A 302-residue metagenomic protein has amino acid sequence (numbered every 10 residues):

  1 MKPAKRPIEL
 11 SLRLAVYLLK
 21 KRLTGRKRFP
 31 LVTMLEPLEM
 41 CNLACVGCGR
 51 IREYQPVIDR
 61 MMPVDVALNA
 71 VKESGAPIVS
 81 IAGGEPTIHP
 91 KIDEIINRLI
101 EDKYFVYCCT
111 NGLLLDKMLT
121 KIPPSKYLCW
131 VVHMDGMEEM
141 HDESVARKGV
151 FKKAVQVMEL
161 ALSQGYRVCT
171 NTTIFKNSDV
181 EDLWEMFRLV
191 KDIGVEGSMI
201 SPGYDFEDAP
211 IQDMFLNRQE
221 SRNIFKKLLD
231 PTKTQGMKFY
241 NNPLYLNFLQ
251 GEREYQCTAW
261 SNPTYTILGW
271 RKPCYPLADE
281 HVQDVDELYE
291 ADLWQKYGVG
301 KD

Functional and structural regions predicted by a protein language model:
K2-K121, S125-K126: Conserved alpha-helical substructure of the radical SAM core
L31-E36, Y240-Y245, L288-G300: Short, intrinsically disordered, charge-biased short linear motifs at domain edges
L38-C41, Q250, I267, V299-G300: Residue-level signal for mature regions of secreted extracellular proteins and peptides
L68, D93-N97, L119-I122, V155-M158 (+3 more regions): Short amphipathic alpha-helical segments and helix-helix/interface helices
D102, V131-D135, E143-N262, I267-L268 (+2 more regions): Radical SAM enzyme [4Fe-4S]-AdoMet core and its adjacent flexible, acidic and glycine-rich loops/tails across
M118, M140-S144: Short, charged, surface-exposed secondary-structure boundary motifs
E254, L277-D302: Membrane-interface junctions of multi-pass transporters
